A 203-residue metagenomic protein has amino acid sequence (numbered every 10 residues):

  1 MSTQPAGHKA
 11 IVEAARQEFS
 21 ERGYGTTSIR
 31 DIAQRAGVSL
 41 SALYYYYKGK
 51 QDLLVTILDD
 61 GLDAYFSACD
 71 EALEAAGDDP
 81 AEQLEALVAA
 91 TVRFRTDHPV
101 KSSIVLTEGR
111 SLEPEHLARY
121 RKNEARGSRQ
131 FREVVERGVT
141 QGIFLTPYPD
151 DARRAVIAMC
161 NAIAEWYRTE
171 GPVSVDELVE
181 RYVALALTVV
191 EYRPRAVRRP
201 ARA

Functional and structural regions predicted by a protein language model:
M1-A6, E13, Q17, P194-A203: N-terminal intrinsically disordered/low-complexity leader segments
A6, A10, A14, E18-D52 (+1 more regions): Helix-turn-helix
E21-G25, A76, H98, Q141: Short coil/turn segments at alpha/beta junctions that flank glycine-rich nucleotide-binding fingerprints
T56, E71-K101, A152-V156, R195-R202: Hydrophobic alpha-helical connector segments
D60-D70, D97, E115-Q141, D150-R154: Amphipathic alpha-helical packing segments from all-alpha helical-bundle domains
A81-A86, A118-N123, V139-A155, V173-E180 (+1 more regions): All-alpha amphipathic helical-bundle segments outside canonical DNA-binding/catalytic cores that form hydrophobic
A90-R93, D97, S128-T140, I157-M159 (+2 more regions): C-terminal peripheral helix-coil segments that are non-catalytic and often amphipathic
T96-E115, R132, T169: Amphipathic alpha-helical segments used for helix-helix packing
